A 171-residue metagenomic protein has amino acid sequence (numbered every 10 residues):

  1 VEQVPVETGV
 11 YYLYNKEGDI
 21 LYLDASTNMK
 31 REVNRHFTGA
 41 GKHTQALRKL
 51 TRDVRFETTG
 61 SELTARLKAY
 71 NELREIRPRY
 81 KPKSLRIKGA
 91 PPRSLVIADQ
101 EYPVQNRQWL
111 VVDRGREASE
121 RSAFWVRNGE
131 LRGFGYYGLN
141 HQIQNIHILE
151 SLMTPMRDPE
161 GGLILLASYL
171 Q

Functional and structural regions predicted by a protein language model:
V1-Q171: Conserved catalytic/ligand-binding micro-motifs in nucleotide and anionic cofactor chemistry
